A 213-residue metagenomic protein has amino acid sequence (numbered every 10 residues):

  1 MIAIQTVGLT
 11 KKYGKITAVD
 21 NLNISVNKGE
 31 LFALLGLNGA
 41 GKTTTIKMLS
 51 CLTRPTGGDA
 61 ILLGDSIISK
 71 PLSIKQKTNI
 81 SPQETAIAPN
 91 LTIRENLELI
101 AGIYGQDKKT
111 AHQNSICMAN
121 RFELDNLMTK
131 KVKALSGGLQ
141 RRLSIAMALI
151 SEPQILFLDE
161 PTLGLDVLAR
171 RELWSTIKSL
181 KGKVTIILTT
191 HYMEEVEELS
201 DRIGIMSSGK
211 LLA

Functional and structural regions predicted by a protein language model:
G58-S69, S73-I74: Conserved ABC transporter NBD signature motif
N90, K131-L135: Conserved ABC ATPase signature
E98, G102, K109-L127: Conserved ABC ATPase "signature" region
E152: Conserved catalytic motifs of ABC-family nucleotide-binding domains
L156-D159: Catalytic Walker B motif of ABC-type/P-loop ATPase nucleotide-binding domains
